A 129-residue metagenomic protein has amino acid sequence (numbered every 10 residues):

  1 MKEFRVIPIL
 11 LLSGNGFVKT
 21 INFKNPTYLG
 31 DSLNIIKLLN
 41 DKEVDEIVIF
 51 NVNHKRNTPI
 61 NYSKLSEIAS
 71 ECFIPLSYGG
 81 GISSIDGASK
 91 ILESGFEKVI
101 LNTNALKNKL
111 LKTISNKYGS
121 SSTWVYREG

Functional and structural regions predicted by a protein language model:
M1-I74, I82-D86, K90, S94 (+1 more regions): Conserved N-terminal beta1-alpha1 strand-loop-helix module at the mouth
M1-K2, I36-K37, N108-S121: Short amphipathic alpha-helices and their capping/turn segments at secondary-structure boundaries
V44-D45, E97, N102, S121: Short acidic/polar active-site loop segments enriched in Thr and Asp
E71, N102, K117: Mid-sequence acidic-hydrophobic segments that form the walls of catalytic/ligand-binding cavities or oligomerization
Y78: Conserved phosphate/oxyanion-binding catalytic-loop motifs
I82, S89-T113: Glycine-rich phosphate-binding active-site loops on the catalytic face of alpha/beta enzymes
E128-G129: Active-site rim beta-loop-alpha module in soluble metabolic enzymes
